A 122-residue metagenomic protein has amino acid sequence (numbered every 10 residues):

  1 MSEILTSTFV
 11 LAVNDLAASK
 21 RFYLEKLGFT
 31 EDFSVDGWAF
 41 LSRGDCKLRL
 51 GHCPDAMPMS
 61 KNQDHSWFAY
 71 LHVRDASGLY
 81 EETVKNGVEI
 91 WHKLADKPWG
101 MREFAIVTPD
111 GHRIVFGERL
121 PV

Functional and structural regions predicted by a protein language model:
M1-T8, R21, T30-V107, E118-V122: Vicinal oxygen chelate
V10-L16: Conserved beta-strand-loop-alpha-helix junction that forms the acyl-donor binding cleft
D110: Conserved ATPase active-site switch/coordination loops adjacent to the nucleotide-binding site
